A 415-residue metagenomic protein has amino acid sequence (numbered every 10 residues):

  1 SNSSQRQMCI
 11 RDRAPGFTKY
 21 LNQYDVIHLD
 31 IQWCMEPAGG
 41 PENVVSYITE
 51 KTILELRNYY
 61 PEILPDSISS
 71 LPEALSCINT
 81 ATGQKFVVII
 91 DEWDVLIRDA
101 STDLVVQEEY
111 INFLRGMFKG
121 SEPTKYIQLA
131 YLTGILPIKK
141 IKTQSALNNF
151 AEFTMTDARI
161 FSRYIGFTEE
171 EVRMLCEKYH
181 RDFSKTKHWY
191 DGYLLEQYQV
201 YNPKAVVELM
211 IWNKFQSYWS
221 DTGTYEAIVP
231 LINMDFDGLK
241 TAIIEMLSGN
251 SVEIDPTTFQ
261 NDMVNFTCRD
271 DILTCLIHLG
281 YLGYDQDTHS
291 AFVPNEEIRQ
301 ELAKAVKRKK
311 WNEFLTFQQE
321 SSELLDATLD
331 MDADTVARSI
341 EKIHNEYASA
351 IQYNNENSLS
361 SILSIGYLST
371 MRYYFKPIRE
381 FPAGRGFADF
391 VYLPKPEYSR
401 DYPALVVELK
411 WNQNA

Functional and structural regions predicted by a protein language model:
S1-R6, I10: Single conserved hydrophobic/aromatic residue that forms the stacking wall/gate of nucleotide- or nucleobase-binding
R11-E55: P-loop NTPase motor core
Y60-S76: Short glycine-rich substrate-engagement loop in P-loop NTPases that contacts/grips substrate
C77-N79, E108-A130: Substrate-engagement module of ASCE P-loop NTPases
T82-Q107: Conserved P-loop NTPase "ATPase switch" module shared by AAA+ and STAND
V87-D91, Q128-I135: Structural recognition of the conserved hydrophobic beta-strand(s) that form the central parallel beta-sheet of P-loop
K142-N148, F153-L209, A242-I243: Amphipathic alpha-helical segments of the small helical/lid subdomains adjacent to P-loop NTPase cores
Y201, V206-A415: Extended alpha-helical interface modules used as scaffolds for assembling large macromolecular complexes
